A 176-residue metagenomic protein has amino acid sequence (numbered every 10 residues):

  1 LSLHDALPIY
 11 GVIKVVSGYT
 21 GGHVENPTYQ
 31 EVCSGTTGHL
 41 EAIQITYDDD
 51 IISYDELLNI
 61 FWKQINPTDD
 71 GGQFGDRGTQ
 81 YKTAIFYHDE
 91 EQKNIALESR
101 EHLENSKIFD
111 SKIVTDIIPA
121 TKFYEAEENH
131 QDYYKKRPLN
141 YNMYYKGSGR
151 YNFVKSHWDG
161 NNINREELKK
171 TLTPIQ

Functional and structural regions predicted by a protein language model:
L1-H4, P8-Q176: Flexible coil/turn and secondary-structure edge motifs
